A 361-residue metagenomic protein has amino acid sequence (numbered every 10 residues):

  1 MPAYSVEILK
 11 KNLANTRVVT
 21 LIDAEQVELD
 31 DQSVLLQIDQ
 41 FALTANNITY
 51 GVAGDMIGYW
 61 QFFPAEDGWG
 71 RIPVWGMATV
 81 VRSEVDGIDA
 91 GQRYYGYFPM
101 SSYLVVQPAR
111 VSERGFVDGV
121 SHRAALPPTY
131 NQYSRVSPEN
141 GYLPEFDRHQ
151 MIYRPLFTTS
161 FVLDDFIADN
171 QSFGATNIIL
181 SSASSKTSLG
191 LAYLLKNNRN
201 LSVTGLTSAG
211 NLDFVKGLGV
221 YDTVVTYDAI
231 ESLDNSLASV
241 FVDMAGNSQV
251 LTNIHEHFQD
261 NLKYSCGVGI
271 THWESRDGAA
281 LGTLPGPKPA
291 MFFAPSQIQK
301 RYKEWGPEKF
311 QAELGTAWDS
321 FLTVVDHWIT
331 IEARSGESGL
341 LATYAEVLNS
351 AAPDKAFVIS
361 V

Functional and structural regions predicted by a protein language model:
N12-Q40: A short N-terminal beta-strand-loop micro-motif at the entrance of redox/enzyme domains
L29-F41, D55-L104: Glycine-rich beta-strand-centered segment in the early N-terminal region that forms part of a ligand/cofactor-binding
Y97-T176: NAD(P)H dinucleotide-binding glycine-rich loop of Rossmann-like/cofactor-binding domains, especially the beta1-alpha1
I178-S182: Conserved N-terminal Rossmann-fold NAD(P)-binding element of oxidoreductases
S188-L189: N-terminal Rossmann-fold NAD(P) dinucleotide-binding loop
K196-L251: Adenosine-nucleotide cofactor-binding segment
N253-S320: Glycine-rich phosphate-binding loop and adjacent beta-alpha segment of Rossmann(oid) nucleotide-cofactor-binding
Q299-V361: C-terminal hydrophobic helical "lid"/dimerization subdomain of Rossmann-like NAD(P)H-dependent oxidoreductases
